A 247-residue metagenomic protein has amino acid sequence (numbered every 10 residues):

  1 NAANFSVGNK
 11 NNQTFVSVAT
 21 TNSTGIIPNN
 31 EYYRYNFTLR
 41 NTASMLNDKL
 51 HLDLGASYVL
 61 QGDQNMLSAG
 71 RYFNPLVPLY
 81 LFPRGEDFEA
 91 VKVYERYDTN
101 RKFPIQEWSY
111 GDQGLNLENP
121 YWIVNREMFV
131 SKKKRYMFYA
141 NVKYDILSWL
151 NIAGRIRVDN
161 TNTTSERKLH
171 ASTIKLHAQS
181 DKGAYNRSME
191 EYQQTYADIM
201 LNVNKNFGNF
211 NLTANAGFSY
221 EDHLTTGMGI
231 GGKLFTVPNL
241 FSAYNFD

Functional and structural regions predicted by a protein language model:
N1, I26-N30, N36, R40-R135 (+1 more regions): Surface-exposed loop/interface segments of Gram-negative outer-membrane beta-barrel transport/assembly proteins
N1-N4, Q13-N30: Short strand-turn segments of transmembrane beta-barrel domains in outer membranes, especially the first one or two
N4, K134, N141-L147: Extended amphipathic secondary-structure runs
N4-K10, F235-T236: Short glycine/proline-enriched loop/turn "hinge" motifs that connect secondary-structure elements and lie
S6-V7, A19, R157-V158: Non-cytosolic beta-sheet module surface loops
G8-N11, M45-N47, Y144-S148, K205-G208: Outer-membrane beta-barrel strand-turn architecture
N11-N12, Y139, A197: Residue-level detection of beta-strand scaffold positions
